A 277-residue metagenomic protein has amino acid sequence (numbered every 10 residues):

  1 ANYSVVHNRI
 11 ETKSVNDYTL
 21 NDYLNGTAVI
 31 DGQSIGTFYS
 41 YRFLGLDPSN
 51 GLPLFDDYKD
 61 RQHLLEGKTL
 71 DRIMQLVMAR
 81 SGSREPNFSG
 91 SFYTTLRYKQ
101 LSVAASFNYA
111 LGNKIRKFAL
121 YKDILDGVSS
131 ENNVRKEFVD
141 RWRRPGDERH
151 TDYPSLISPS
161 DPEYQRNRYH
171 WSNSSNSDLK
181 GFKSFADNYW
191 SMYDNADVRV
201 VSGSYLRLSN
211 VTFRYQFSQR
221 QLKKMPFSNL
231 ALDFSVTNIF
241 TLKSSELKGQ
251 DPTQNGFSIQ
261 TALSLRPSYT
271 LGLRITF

Functional and structural regions predicted by a protein language model:
A1-V5, L96, A105-Y109, E137-D140 (+2 more regions): Transmembrane beta-barrel strands of outer-membrane/channel proteins
N2-I10, K99, A110-K114, S218 (+1 more regions): Structural signature of outer-membrane beta-barrel domains
N2-R84, I115-K180: Conserved small-residue
Y3-R9, E85-G90, L111, L206-S209 (+1 more regions): Transmembrane beta-barrel architecture of outer-membrane proteins
R9, Y18, P162-F277: Membrane-interface anchoring segments and C-terminal beta-barrel signals
G82, Y93, V201: Conserved aromatic-histidine-acidic binding/catalytic patches
F92-Q100: Long hydrophobic segments that form regular secondary structure
Q100-A105, R220-Q221: Repeated loop/turn-to-beta-strand initiation elements of outer-membrane beta-barrel proteins
